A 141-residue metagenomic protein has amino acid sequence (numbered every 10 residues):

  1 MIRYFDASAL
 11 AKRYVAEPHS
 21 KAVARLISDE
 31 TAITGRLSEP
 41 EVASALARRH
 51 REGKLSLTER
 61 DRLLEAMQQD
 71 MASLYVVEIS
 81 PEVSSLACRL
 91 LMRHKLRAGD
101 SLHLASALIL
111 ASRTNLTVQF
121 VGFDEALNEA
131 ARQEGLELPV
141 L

Functional and structural regions predicted by a protein language model:
M1, F123-L127, R132-E134, V140: Short, C-terminally biased terminal segments at protein or domain edges
M1-E39, R49-R62, L136: Short, well-structured N-terminal submotif of metal-dependent ribonuclease cores
K21, S44, S85, N128-E129: Alpha-helical elements of the RecA-like P-loop NTPase motor core of helicases
D29-E30, D70-S73, E134: Structured helix-beta-strand junction loops
A43-L90: Active-site-proximal, substrate-binding regions of enzyme catalytic domains and RNA-binding/basic surfaces
L74-A126: Active-site neighborhoods of divalent-metal-dependent phosphate/nucleic-acid chemistry enzymes
